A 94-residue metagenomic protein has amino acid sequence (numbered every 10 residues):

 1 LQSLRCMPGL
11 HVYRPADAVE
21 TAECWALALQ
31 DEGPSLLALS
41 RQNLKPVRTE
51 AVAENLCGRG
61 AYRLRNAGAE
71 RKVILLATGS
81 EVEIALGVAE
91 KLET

Functional and structural regions predicted by a protein language model:
L1, L29-T94: Thiamine diphosphate
L1-Q30: Conserved thiamine diphosphate
